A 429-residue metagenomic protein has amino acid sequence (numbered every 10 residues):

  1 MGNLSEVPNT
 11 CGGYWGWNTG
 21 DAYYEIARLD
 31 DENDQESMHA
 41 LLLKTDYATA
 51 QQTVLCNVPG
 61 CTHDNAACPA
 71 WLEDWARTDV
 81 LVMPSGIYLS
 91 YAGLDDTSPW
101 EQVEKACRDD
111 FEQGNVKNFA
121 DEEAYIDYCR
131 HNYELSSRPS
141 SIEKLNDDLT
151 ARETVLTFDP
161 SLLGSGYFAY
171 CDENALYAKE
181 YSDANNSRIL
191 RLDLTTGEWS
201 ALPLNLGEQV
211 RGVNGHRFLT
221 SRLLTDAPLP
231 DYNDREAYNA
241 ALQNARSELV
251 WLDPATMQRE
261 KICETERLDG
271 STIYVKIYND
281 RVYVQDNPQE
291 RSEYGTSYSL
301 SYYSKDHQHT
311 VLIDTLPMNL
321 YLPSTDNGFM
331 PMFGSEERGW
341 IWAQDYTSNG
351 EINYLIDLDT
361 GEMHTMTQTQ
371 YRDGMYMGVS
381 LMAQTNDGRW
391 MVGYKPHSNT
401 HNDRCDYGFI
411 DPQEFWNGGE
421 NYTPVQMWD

Functional and structural regions predicted by a protein language model:
M1-S90, D96-T97: N-terminal leader/presequence-like segments
M1-V7, S37-N65, T97-P160, D183-N205 (+4 more regions): Surface-exposed loop/turn elements that mediate protein-protein interactions on large endomembrane-trafficking
E6-N18, D64-V82, S161-E173, L204-H216 (+5 more regions): Repeated scaffold domains used in trafficking and secretory/extracellular systems, primarily beta-propellers
W17-N18, R28, S37, Y47 (+13 more regions): Generic beta-strand structural signal
A22, S37-H39, G86, P139 (+9 more regions): A generic structural signal for beta-strand entry/edge sites
Y23-I26, Y88-Y91, Y177-E180, F218-S221 (+3 more regions): Residue position within the beta-strands of beta-propeller blades
D172-I189, D286-N287: Repeat-unit-sized solenoid/scaffold elements
